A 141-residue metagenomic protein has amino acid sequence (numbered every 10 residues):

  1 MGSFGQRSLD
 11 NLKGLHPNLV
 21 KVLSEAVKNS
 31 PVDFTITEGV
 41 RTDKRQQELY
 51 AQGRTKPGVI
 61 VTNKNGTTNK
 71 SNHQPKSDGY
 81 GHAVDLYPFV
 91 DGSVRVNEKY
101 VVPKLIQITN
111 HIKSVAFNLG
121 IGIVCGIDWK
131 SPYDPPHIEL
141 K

Functional and structural regions predicted by a protein language model:
M1-E38: Active-site acidic/histidine clusters and adjacent loop/turn architecture that either coordinate catalytic ions
L9-P17, V40-D43, K99-I106: Soluble non-cytosolic domains of exported or imported proteins
V22, A26, K44, T55 (+3 more regions): Structured catalytic/translocation cores of nucleotide/phosphate-coupled proteins
L23-S24, Q46, T109, K113: Short glycine-/small-residue-rich flexible loop motifs, especially phosphate/cofactor-binding loops
E25-G58, N118: Extended, low-complexity, intrinsically disordered C-terminal regulatory tails of eukaryotic serine/threonine kinases
E38, I60, I127-W129: Short loop/turn and capping residues at structural boundaries
G53-N69: Cytochrome P450 catalytic domain signature, combining two hallmark sequence patches
K64-K141: Catalytic cores and adjacent binding grooves of peptidoglycan-active enzymes
